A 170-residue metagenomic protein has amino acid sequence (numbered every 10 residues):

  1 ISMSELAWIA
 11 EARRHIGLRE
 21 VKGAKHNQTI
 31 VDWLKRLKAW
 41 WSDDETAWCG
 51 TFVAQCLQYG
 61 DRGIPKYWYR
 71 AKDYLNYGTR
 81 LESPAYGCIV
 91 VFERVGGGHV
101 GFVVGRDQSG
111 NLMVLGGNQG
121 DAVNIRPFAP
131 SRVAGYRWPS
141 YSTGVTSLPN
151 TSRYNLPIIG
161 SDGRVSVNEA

Functional and structural regions predicted by a protein language model:
I1-R62, V145-A170: N-terminal capping segments
S4-L6, A54, R62-N124: ...with weaker cross-activation on analogous glycine-rich loops/strands in unrelated enzymes
R14, G117, W138: Active-site donor-binding loop signature of nucleotide-sugar glycosyltransferases
L18, G120, S142: Short loop/turn segments at secondary-structure transitions that flank enzyme active sites
K22-A47, E93-A134: Glycine-rich catalytic cores of cysteine/serine-nucleophile enzymes that process amide/ester linkages in cell-envelope
D32, K66-W68, D73-N76, G135 (+2 more regions): Intrinsically disordered, low-complexity N-terminal regions enriched in serine/proline/glycine with scattered basic
C56, A71-D73, G78, S140 (+2 more regions): Generic alpha-helical secondary structure signal
R126-N155: Intrinsically disordered, low-complexity, charged/polar segments
